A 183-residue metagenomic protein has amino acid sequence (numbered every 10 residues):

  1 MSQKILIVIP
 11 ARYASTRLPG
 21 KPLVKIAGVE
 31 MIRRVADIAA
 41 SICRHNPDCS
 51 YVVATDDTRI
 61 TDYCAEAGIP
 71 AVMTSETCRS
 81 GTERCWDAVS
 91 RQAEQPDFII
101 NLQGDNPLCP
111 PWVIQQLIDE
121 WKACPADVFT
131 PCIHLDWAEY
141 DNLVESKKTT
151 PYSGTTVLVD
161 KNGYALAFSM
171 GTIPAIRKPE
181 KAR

Functional and structural regions predicted by a protein language model:
M1-I9, D62, P70: Glycine/serine-rich loop-strand microenvironments at binding/catalytic pocket rims
Q3-T55: N-terminal glycine-rich phosphate-binding loop and ensuing alpha1 helix
P10, N101-Q103, P131-H134: Short beta-strand segments
V24-A27, M73, E145: Alpha-helix N-cap and loop-to-helix initiation/capping positions
D48, E94-P96, A123-V128: Short, high-confidence coil segments that cap the C-terminus of an alpha-helix and link into the following beta-strand
T58-D119: Short phosphate-binding loop-to-helix
C109-R183: Conserved core of the sugar-phosphate nucleotidyltransferase
